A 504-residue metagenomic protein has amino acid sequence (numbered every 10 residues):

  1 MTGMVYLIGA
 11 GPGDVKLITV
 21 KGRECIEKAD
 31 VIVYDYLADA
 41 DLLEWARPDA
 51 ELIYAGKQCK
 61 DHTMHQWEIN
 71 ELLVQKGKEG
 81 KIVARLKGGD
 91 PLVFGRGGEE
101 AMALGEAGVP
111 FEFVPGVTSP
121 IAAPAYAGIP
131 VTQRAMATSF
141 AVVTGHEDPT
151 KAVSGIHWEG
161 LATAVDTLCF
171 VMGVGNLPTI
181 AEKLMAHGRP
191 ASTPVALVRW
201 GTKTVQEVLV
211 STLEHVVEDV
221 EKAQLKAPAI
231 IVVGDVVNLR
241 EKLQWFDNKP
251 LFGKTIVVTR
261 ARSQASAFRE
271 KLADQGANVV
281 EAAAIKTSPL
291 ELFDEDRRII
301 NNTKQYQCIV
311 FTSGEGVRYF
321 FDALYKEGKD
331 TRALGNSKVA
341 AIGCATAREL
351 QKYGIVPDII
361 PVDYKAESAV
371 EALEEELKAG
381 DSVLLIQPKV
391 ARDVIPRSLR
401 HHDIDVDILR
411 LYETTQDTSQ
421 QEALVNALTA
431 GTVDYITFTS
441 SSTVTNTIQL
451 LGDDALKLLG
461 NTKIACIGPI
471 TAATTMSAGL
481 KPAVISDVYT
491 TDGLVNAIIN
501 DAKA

Functional and structural regions predicted by a protein language model:
M1-V15, V20-V117, A122, K222 (+4 more regions): Class I S-adenosyl-L-methionine
T2-A10, Y54-C59, A141-H146, E281-I285 (+2 more regions): Short, basic, glycine/proline-bearing loop/turn elements
G3, D14, D90-A164, L209 (+2 more regions): Class I SAM-dependent methyltransferase SAM-binding "motif I" and its flanking Rossmann-like core
M4-L7, D30-V31, A50-I53, K81-R85 (+13 more regions): Structural motif
G13, A50, H65-I69, L73-E79 (+3 more regions): Signature of uroporphyrinogen-III synthase
D35, A55, V114, V143-G145 (+6 more regions): Generic beta-sheet signal
A40, I69-K76, Y126-P130, S154-H157 (+1 more regions): Short, charged beta->alpha transition segments
T150-A196: Conserved anion/nucleotide-ligand pocket segment
